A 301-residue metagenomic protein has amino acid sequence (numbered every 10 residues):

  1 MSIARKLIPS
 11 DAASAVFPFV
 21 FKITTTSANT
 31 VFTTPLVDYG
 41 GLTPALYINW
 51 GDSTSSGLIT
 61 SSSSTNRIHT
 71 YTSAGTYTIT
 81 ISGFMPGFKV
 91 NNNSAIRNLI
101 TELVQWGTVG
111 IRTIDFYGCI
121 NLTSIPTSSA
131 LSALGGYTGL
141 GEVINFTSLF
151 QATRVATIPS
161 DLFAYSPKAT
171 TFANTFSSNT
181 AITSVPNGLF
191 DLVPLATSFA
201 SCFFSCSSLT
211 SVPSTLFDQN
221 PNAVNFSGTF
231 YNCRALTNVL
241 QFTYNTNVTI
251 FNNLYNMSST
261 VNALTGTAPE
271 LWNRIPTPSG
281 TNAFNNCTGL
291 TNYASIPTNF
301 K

Functional and structural regions predicted by a protein language model:
M1-D11: Short, intrinsically disordered N-terminal pre-domain segments
S10-K301: Negatively charged
